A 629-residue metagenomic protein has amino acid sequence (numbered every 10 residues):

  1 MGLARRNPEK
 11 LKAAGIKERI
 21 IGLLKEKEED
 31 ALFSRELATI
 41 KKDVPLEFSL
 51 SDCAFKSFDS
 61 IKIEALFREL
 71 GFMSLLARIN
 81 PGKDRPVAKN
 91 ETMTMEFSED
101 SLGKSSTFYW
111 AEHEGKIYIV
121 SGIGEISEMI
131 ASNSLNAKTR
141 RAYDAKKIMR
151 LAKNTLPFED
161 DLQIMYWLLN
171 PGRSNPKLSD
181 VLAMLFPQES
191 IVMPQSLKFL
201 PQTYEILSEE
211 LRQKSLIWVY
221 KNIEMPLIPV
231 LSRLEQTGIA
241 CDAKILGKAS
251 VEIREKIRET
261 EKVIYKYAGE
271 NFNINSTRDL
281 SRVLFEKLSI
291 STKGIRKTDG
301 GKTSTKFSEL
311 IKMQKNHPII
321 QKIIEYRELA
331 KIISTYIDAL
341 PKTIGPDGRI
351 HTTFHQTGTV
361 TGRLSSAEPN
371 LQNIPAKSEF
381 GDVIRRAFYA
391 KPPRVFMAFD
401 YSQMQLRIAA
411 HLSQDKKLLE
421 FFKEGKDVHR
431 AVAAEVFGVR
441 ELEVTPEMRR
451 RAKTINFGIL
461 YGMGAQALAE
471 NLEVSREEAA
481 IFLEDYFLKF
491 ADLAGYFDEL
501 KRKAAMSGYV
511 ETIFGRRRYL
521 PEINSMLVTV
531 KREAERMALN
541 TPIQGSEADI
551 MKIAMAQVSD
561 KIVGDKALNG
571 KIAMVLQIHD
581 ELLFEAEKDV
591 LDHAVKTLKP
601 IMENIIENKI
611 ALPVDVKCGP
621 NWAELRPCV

Functional and structural regions predicted by a protein language model:
A4, E18, G22-S132, A137 (+8 more regions): Conserved "right-hand" nucleotidyltransferase catalytic core of DNA-directed polymerases
A137-K146, A398: Acidic beta-strand-to-loop metal/phosphate-binding motif
E159, Q163-E189, P194, F199 (+1 more regions): Function-dense linear segments that define catalytic or interfacial modules in macromolecule-processing proteins
P229, Q236, H351-T352, Q356-T359 (+3 more regions): Conserved catalytic core of nucleic-acid polymerases
E255-K262, K266-I320, L488-R536, N540 (+2 more regions): C-terminal polymerase-core module
T298, P341, Q372, L418-E420 (+3 more regions): Short, contiguous acidic/charged loop-to-helix segments that flank catalytic cores in large enzymes
P392-V395, M404, A567-A573, Q577-I605: Gly/His-enriched, cation/cofactor- and phosphate-binding structural elements
